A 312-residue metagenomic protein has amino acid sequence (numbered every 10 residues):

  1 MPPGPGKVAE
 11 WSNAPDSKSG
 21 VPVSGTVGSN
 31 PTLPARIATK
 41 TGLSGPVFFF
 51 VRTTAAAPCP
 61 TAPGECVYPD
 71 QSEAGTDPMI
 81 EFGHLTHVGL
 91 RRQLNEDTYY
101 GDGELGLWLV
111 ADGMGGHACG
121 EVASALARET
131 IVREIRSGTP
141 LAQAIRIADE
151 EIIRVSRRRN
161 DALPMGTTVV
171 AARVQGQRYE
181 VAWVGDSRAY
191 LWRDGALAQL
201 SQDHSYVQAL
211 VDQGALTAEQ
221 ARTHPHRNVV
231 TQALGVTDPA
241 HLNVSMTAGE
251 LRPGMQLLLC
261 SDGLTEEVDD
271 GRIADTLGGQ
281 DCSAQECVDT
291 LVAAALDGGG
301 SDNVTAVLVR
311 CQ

Functional and structural regions predicted by a protein language model:
E10, T26-S29, G42, F49-E73: Short, positively charged low-complexity motifs
L33-P34, L251: Hydrophobic beta-strand core residues of beta-sandwich domains
P63-Q312: PP2C/PPM-type serine/threonine phosphatase catalytic domain
